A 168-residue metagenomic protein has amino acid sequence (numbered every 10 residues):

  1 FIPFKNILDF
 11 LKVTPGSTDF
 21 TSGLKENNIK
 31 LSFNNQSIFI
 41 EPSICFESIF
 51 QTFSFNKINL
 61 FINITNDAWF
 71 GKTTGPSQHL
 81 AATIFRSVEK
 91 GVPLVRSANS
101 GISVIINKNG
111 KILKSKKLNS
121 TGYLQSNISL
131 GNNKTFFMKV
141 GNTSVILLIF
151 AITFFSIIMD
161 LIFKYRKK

Functional and structural regions predicted by a protein language model:
F1-K168: Enzyme catalytic cores with a strong preference for nitrogen-chemistry domains
